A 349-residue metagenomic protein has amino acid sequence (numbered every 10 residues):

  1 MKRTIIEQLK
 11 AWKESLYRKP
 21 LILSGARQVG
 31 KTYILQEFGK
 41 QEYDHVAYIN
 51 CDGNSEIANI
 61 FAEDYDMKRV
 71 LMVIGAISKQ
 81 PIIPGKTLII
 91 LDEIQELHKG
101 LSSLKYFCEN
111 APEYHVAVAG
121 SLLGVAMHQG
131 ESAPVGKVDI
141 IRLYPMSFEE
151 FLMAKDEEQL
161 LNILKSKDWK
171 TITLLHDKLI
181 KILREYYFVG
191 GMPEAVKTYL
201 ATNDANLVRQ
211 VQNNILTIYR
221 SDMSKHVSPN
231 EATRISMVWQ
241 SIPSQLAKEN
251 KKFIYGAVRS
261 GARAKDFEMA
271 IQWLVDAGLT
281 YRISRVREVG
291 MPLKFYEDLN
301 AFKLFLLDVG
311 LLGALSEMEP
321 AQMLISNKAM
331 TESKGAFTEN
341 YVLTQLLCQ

Functional and structural regions predicted by a protein language model:
K2-L16: Pre-Walker A adenine-sensing motif
L23: Hydrophobic anchor at the beta1->P-loop junction of P-loop NTPases
K31: Conserved lysine of the Walker
I34, F38: Hydrophobic positions on the alpha1 helix immediately C-terminal to the Walker A/P-loop
G53-G85: Short glycine-rich substrate-engagement loop in P-loop NTPases that contacts/grips substrate
I90, H115-S121, R142, F151: Structural recognition of the conserved hydrophobic beta-strand(s) that form the central parallel beta-sheet of P-loop
M127-A247: Interdomain motor-coupling "hinge/lid" segment immediately C-terminal to the ATP-binding subdomain of NTP-driven enzymes
K197-Q349: Accessory nucleic acid-recognition modules appended to NTPase machines
